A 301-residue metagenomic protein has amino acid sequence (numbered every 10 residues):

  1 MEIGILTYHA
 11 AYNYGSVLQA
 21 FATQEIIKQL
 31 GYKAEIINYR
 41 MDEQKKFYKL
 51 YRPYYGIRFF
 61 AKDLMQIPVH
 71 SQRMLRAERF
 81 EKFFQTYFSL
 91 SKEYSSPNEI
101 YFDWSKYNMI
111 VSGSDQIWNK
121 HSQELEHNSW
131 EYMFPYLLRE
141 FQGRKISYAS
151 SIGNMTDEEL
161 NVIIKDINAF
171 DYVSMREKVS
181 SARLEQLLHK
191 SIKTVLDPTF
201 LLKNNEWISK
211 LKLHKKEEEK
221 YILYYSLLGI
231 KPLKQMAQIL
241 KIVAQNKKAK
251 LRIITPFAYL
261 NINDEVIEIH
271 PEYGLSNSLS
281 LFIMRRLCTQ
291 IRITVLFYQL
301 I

Functional and structural regions predicted by a protein language model:
I3-Y14, L18-K165, L213: Aromatic- and Gly/Pro-rich donor/ligand-binding loops that form nucleotide- or phosphate-bearing donor binding pockets
N108-M109, R144-I146, Y172, Y221 (+1 more regions): Structural motif
R144-I152, L184, L227-G229, L233-G274: Catalytic donor nucleotide-activated moiety binding site of glycosyltransferases and closely related
I164-A169, F282: A conserved, positively charged/aromatic
Y172-S181, K190-L202: Donor nucleotide-sugar binding/catalytic pocket of nucleotide-sugar-dependent glycosyltransferases
I192-F200, N204, P256-L296: Donor nucleotide-activated moiety binding/catalytic core segment of transferases that use nucleotide-activated donors
E206-K216: A short helix/loop element that forms part of the nucleotide-sugar donor recognition site in Leloir-type
K215-L228: Conserved donor-binding/catalytic core segment of Leloir-type glycosyltransferases
